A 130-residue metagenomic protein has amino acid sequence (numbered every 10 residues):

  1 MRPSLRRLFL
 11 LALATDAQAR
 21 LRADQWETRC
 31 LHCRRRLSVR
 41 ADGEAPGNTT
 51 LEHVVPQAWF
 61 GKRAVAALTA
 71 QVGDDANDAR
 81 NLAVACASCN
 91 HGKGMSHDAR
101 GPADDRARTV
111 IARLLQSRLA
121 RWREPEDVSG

Functional and structural regions predicted by a protein language model:
M1-D42, A67-R80: Short, charged surface segments at domain edges that flank catalytic/cofactor-binding sites
S4-R7, A107-R108, A112: Short amphipathic alpha-helical segments that mediate assembly, nucleic-acid/protein binding, or membrane association
T28, T49, V84: Cys/His-enriched microdomains
R36-S38, Q57-G61, G92: Short, charged/polar surface micro-motifs in flexible loops or helix N-caps
D42-N48, A99: Short acidic alpha-helical/loop segments enriched in Asp/Glu that coordinate divalent cations
T49-A58: Histidine-centered catalytic micro-motifs used for acid/base chemistry in nuclease and nucleotide-processing active
G61-A87, R113-G130: Short Fe-S-cluster ligation motifs
D75-R106: Short Cys/His-centered divalent metal-binding micro-motifs
